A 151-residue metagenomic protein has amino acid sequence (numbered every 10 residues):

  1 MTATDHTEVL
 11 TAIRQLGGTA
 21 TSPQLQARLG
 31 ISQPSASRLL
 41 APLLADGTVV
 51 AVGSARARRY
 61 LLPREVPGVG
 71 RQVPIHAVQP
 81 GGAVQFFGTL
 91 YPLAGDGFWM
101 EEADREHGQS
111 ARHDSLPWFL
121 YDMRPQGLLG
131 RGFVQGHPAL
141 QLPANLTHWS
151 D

Functional and structural regions predicted by a protein language model:
M1-T11: Short alpha-helical segments that sit at the start of domains
L16-R28: Short acidic, hydrophobic short linear motifs in intrinsically disordered regions
S22, P34-R38, S54-D151: Broad phosphate/nucleotide-binding scaffolds in NTP-utilizing and phosphate-metabolizing enzymes
G30, A41-A45: Residue-level detection of the helix-turn-helix DNA-binding "recognition helix"
L44-G53: A short, conserved structural fragment
